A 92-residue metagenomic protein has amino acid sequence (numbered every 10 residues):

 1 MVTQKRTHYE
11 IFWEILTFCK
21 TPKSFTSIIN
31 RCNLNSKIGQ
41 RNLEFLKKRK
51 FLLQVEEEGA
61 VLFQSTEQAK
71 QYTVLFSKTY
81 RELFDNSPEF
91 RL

Functional and structural regions predicted by a protein language model:
M1-W13: Short alpha-helical segments that sit at the start of domains
C19-S24: Short capping segments at the starts of secondary-structure elements
S27-R31: A short acidic, leucine-rich amphipathic alpha-helix
L34-K48: Short amphipathic alpha-helical interaction segments
K47-E57: A short, conserved structural fragment
G59-F76: Basic, amphipathic "hinge/linker" alpha-helix immediately C-terminal to the N-terminal HTH DNA-binding motif
V74-L92: Amphipathic alpha-helical dimerization/coiled-coil segments that flank or bridge DNA-binding/regulatory modules
